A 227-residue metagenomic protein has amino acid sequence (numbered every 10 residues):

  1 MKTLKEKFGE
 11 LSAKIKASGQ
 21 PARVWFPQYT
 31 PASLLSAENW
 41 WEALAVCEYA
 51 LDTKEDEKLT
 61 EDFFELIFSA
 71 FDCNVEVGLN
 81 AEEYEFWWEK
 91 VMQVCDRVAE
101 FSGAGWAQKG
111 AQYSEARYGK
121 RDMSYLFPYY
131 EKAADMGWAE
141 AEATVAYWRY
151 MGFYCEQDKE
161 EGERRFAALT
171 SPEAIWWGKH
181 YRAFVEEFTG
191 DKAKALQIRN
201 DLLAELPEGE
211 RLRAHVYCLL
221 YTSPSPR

Functional and structural regions predicted by a protein language model:
F26, L59-L66, G105, A141 (+2 more regions): The tetratricopeptide repeat
Y29, S69-E76, Q108-E115, T144-M151 (+2 more regions): Hydrophobic face of amphipathic alpha-helices that form TPR/SEL1-like repeat modules and related alpha-solenoid
A37, E76-E85, E100, R117-D122 (+4 more regions): Short coil/turn and helix-start
E55-D56, N74, E100-G103, E115-R117 (+4 more regions): Short helix-capping/linker turns of helical repeat alpha-solenoids
Y221-R227: Conserved small/polar residues in nucleotide/adenosyl-binding loops
